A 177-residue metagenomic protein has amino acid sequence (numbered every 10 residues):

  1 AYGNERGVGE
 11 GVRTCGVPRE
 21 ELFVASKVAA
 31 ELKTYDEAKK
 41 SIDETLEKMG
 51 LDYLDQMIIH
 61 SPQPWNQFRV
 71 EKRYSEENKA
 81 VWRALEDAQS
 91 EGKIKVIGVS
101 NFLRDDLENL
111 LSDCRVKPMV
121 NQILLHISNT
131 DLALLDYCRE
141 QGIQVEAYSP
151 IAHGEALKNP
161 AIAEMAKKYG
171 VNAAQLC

Functional and structural regions predicted by a protein language model:
A1-L22, A84, A152: N-terminal binding-site loop/beta-alpha segment at the start of enzyme catalytic domains that lines or forms
Y2-G3, A29-E31, S61-P64, R104 (+1 more regions): Residue-level marker for beta-strand->alpha-helix junctions and adjacent short loops that shape enzyme
G9-R19, D43-D52, L110-C114, L135-G142: Acidic (Asp/Glu)-rich catalytic clusters
E20-L32, Y53-P62, L125: A short, structured active-site edge motif that brings together acidic residues
E21, L51-L54, I94, P118: Local beta-strand N-terminus motif with an aromatic residue
S26-D36, N66-S75: Active-site mouth loops of central-metabolism enzymes
A38-I59, D87-E91: CE4/NodB-like, metal-dependent polysaccharide N-deacetylase domain that modifies extracellular/periplasmic N-acetylated
P64-C177: Beta/alpha (TIM)-barrel catalytic core signal, keyed to glycine-rich beta->alpha loops juxtaposed to Asp/Glu that bind
